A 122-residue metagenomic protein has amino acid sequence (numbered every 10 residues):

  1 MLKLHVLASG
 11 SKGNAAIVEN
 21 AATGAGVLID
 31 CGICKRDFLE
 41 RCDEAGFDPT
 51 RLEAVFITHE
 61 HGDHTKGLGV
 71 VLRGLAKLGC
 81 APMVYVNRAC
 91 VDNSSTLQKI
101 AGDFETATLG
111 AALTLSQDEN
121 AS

Functional and structural regions predicted by a protein language model:
M1-A45: Conserved beta-strand hairpin/beta-sheet module of binuclear metal-dependent hydrolase folds, prominently
H5, F56, Y85, E105-A107: Hydrophobic/aromatic beta-strand patches that form the interior of the parallel beta-sheet core in alpha/beta enzyme
G10, N20, R36, T50 (+2 more regions): Surface-exposed loop/turn and secondary-structure junction residues enriched for glycine/proline
K12, K35, G62, V91-D92: Alpha-helix N-cap/helix-start and coil->helix boundary motif
N20-G26, R73-M83, S95, A112-A121: Intrinsically disordered, low-complexity coil segments
C31, N87-R88: Helix N-cap/beta->alpha junction signal
K35-Y85: Active-site metal-binding motif and surrounding structural segment of the metallo-beta-lactamase
R88-S122: Metallo-beta-lactamase
